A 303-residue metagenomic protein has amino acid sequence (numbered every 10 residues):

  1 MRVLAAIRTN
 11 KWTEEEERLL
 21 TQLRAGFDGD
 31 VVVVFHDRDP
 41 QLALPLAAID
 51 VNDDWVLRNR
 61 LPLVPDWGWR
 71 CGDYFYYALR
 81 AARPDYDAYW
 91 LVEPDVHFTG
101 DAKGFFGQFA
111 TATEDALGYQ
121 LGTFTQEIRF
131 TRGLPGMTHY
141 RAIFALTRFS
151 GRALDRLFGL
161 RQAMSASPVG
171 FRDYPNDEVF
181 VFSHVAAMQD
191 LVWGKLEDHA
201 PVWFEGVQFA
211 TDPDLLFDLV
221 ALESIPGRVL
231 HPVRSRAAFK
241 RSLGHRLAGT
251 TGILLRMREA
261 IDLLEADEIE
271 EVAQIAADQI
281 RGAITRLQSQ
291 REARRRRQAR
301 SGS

Functional and structural regions predicted by a protein language model:
M1-E14: N-proximal low-complexity "stem/linker" segments adjacent to membrane-targeting elements
R2-V3, A25-V33: Short loop->beta transition adjacent to catalytic acidic/histidine clusters or analogous donor-positioning motifs
I7-T9, F35-D37, G118: Short beta-strand/turn micro-motifs composed of small residues that flank or help shape donor/cofactor-binding pockets
W12-A25: Short, well-formed alpha-helical segments that are part of the catalytic scaffolds of diverse glycosyltransferases
F35-Y86: Active-site-proximal specificity loops/subdomain of glycosyltransferases
Y86-D95: Short beta-strand-to-loop acidic/aromatic patch adjacent to the donor-nucleotide binding site
F98-S183, A187: Conserved catalytic core of nucleotide-sugar-dependent glycosyltransferases
S167-S303: C-terminal catalytic/acceptor-binding lobe
